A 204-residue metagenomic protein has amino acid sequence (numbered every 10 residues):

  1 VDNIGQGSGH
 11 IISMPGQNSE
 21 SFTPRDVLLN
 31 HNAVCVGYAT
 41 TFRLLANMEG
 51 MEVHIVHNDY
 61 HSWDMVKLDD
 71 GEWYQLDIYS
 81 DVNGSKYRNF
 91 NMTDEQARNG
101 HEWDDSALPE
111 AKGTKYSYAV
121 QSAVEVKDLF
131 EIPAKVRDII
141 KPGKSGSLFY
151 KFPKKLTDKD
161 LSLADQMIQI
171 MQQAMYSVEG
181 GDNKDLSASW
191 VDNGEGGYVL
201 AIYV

Functional and structural regions predicted by a protein language model:
V1-D26: Secondary-structure boundary elements
G7, N58, D77, V191-G194: Acidic/polar residues at beta-strand termini and the immediately following turn/coil
V27-Y38: Extracytoplasmic/periplasmic, Sec-exported soluble proteins
V36-H101: Hydrophobic/aromatic-rich core segments of domains that either
K67, K151, Y203: Short hydrophobic/aromatic beta-strand micro-patches that form the beta-sheet surface supporting nucleotide- or nucleic
E72-Q75, Y79-W190, Y198: His-Asp-centered catalytic microenvironments across diverse enzyme cores, prominently the transglutaminase-like
E195-Y203: A generic structural motif
